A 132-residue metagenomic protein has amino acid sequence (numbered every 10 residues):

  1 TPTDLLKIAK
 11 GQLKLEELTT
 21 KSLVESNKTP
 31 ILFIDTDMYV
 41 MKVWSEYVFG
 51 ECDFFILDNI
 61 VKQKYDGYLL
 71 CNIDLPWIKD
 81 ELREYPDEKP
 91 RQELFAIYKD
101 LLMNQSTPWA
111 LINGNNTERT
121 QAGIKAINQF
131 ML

Functional and structural regions predicted by a protein language model:
T1-E51: Conserved nucleotide-sensing/catalytic segment adjacent to the nucleotide-binding pocket in NTP-handling enzymes
A9, T120-I124: Short, amphipathic alpha-helical "lid/cap" segments that border enzyme active or binding sites
L13-T20, K99, I124, N128: Generic structural signal for well-ordered alpha-helical scaffold segments
L18-E25, N104, Q129-L132: Secondary-structure boundary motif
V40-V43, W77-K79, R119-Q121: Short catalytic/ligand-binding loop motif for oxyanion handling, primarily in non-cytosolic enzymes, centered on
V48-N116, K125, M131: A glycine- and Lys/Arg-enriched "phosphate-lid" helix/loop adjacent to the NTP-binding pocket of small-molecule kinases
